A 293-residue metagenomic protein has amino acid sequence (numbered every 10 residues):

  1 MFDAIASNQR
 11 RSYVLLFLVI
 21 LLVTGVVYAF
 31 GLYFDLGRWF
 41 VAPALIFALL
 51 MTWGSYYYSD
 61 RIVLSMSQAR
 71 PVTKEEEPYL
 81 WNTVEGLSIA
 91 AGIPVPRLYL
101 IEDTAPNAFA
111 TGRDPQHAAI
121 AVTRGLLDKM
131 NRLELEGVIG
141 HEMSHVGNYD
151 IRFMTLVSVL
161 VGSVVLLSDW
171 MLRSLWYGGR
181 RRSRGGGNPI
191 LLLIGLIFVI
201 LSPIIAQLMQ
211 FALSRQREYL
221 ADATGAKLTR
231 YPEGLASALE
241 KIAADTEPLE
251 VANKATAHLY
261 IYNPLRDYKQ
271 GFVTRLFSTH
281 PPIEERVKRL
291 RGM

Functional and structural regions predicted by a protein language model:
M1-I20, L32-Y33, F40-A42, F47-L191 (+1 more regions): Polar-ligand-bearing catalytic/cofactor-coordination segments of membrane-embedded or membrane-tethered inner-membrane
V27-D35: Hydrophobic alpha-helical transmembrane segments
P189-V199: Alpha-helical hydrophobic helix detector
